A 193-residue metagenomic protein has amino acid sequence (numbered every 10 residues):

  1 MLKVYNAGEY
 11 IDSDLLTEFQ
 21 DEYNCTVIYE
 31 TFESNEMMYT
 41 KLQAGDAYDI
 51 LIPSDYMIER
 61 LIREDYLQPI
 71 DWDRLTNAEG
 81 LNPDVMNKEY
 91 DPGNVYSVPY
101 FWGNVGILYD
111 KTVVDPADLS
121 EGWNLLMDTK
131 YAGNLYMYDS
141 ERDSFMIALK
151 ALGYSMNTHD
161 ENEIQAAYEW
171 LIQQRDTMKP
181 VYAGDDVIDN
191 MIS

Functional and structural regions predicted by a protein language model:
M1-R60, I188-D189: Early extracytoplasmic/lumenal segment of secretory-pathway proteins
Y10, L42, A47-I192: Extracytoplasmic ligand-binding site segments that recognize negatively charged/polar headgroups
